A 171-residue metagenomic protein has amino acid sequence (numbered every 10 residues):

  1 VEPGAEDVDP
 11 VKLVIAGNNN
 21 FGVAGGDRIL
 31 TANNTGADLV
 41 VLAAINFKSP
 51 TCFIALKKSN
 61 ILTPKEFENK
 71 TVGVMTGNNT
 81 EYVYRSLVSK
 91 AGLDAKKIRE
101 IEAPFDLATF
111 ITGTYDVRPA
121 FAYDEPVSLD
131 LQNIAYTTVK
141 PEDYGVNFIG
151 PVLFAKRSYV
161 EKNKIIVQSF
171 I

Functional and structural regions predicted by a protein language model:
V1-A5, V23, L93-F105, T138-V139: Short beta-strand-to-loop elements that line the ligand-binding cleft of bilobed periplasmic-binding protein-like
A5-V40, P50-L62, N78-L87, D106-T109 (+1 more regions): Pocket-flanking alpha-helical
D27, F105-I171: Pocket-lining segment of extracytoplasmic ligand-binding domains
A37-N46, E66, K70-G73, T137-Y144: A structural signal for short loop-to-beta-strand junctions that line the ligand-binding cleft of periplasmic/secreted
N46-I54, M75-V88, V139, Y144-F154: Extracytoplasmic ligand-binding site segments that recognize negatively charged/polar headgroups
L56-T71, V160-K164: Flexible hinge/capping segments at coil-to-helix
N78-I98, S169-I171: Ligand-binding clefts/hinges and TM-proximal coupling segments of bilobed small-molecule sensing domains
